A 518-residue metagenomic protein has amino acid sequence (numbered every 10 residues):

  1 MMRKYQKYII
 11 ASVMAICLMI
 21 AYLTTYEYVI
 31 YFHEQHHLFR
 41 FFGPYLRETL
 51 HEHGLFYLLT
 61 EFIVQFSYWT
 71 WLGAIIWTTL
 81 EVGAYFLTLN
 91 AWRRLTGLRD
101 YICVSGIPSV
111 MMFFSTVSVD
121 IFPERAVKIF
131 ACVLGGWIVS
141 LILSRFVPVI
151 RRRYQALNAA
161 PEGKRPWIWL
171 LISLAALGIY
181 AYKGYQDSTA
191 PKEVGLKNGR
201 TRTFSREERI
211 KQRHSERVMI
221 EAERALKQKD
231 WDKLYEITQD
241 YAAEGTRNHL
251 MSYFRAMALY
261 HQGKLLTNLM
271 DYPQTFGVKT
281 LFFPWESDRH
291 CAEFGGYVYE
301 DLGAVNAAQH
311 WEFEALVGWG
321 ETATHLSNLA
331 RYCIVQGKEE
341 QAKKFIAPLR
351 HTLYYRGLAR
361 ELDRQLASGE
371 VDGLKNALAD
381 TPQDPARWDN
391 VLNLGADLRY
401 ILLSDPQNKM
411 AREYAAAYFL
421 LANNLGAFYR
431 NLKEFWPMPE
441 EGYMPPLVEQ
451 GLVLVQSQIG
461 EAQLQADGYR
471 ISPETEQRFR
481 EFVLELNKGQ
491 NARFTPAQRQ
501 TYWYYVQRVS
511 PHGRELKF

Functional and structural regions predicted by a protein language model:
M1, P148-K164, V194-L196, F204-S205: Membrane-interfacial, low-structure loops and terminal tails that flank and connect transmembrane helices in multi-pass
M1-L18, P166-W169: Start-transfer (signal-anchor) and selected internal transmembrane alpha helices of multi-pass inner/ER membrane
C17-Y22, G106-V117, Q155, A159 (+1 more regions): Aromatic-anchored segments of alpha-helical transmembrane domains
I20-I63, S67-L72: Membrane-interface coil-to-helix junctions
T78-T96, V110-F113, G136-S144: Transmembrane-helix motifs of polytopic, lipid-linked glycan transferases
S115-R125: Membrane-interface helix caps and helix-loop-helix hairpins in membrane proteins
G163-G184, E207: Internal/C-terminal transmembrane anchor helices
F204-W388, L403-N424: Soluble catalytic regions of membrane-associated enzymes that act on cell-envelope and secretory-pathway components
